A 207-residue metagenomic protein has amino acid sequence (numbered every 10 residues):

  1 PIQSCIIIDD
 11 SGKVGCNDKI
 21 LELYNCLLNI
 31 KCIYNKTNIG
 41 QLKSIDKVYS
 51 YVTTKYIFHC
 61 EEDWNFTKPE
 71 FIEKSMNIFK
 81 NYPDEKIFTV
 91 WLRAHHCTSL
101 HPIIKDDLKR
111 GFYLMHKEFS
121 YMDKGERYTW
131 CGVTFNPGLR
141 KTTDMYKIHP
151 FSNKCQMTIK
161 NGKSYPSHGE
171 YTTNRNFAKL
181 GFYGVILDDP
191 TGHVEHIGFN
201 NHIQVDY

Functional and structural regions predicted by a protein language model:
P1-I33: Acidic donor-binding segment of Leloir-type glycosyltransferases
N35-Y51: Glycine-rich, basic loop-to-helix element that forms the pyrophosphate-binding segment of sugar-nucleotide handling
G40, N65-T67: A short, conserved beta-strand element in the Rossmann-like catalytic core that flanks the donor/metal-binding loop
T54-N65: Short beta-strand-to-loop acidic/aromatic patch adjacent to the donor-nucleotide binding site
P69-V90: Conserved donor-nucleotide/metal-binding helix-loop-beta segment in metal-dependent transferases, i.e., the alpha-helix
F88-K105: Short beta-strand-to-loop element that shapes/binds the nucleotide-sugar donor at the catalytic cleft/hinge
D107-W130: Short, flexible, basic/aromatic active-site loop/helix in glycosyltransferases
W130-Y207: C-terminal catalytic/acceptor-binding lobe
